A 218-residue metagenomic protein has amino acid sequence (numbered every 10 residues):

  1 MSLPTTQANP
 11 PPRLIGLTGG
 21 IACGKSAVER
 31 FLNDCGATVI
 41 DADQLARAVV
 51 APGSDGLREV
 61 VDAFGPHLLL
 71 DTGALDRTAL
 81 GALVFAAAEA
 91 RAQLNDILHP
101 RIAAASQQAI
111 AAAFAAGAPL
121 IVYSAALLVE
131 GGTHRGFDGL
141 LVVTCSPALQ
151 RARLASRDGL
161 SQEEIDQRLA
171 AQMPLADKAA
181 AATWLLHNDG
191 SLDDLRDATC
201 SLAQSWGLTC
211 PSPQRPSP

Functional and structural regions predicted by a protein language model:
M1-L75, C200, Q204-P218: Glycine-rich phosphate-binding loop of ATP-dependent small-molecule kinases
G24, D43, L94, V122 (+3 more regions): Residue-level signal for inorganic ion chemistry
C35, L57-V61, P147-A152, Q162 (+1 more regions): An amphipathic alpha-helix signature
V39, D138-V142, L185-L186: Short, well-ordered beta-strand core segments
Q44-L120: ATP-dependent small-molecule kinase phosphotransfer cores that center on conserved nucleotide phosphate-binding segments
Q44-R47, S146-A148, Q167-A170, L192: Short, acidic/turn-prone active-site loops that include or flank metal/cofactor- and phosphate-binding residues
A103-S156: ATP-dependent NMP and nucleoside kinases share a basic, alpha-helical "lid"
A105-Q107, F114, R135-G136, S156 (+2 more regions): Small-molecule kinase domains that catalyze NTP-dependent phosphoryl transfer to phosphate-bearing small molecules
